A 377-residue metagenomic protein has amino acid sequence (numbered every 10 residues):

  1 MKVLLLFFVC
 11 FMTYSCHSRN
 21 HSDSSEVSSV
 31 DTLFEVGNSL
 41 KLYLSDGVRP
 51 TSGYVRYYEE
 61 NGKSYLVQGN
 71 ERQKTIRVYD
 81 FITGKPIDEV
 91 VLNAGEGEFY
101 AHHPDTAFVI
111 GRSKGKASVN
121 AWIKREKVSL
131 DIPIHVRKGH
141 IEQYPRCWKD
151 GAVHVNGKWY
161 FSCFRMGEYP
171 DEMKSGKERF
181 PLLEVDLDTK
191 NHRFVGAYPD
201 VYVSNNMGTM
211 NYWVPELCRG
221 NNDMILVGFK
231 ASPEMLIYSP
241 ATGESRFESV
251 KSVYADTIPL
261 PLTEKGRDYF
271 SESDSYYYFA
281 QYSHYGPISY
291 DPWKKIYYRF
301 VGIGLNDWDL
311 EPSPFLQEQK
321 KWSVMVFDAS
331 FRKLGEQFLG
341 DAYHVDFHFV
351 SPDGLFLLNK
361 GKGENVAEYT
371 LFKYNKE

Functional and structural regions predicted by a protein language model:
S25-S52, R332-Q337: A short helix->beta-strand "capping" segment at the edge of beta-propeller domains
L42-I76, G286-W308: Beta-strand-rich domains and repeat architectures in extracellular enzymes and scaffolds, especially beta-propellers
T51-E60, F99-H103, R146-N156, Y212-N221 (+2 more regions): Structural signature of eukaryotic scaffold interfaces centered on beta-propeller domains
K85-G115, D131-Y144, N205, F338-V345: Blade-loop segments of beta-propeller domains
K116-A117, W122-N156, F161-M173: Asp-box/WD-like beta-propeller blade repeats and closely related beta-sheet repeat scaffolds
K124, K174-T189, S313-R332, Y369-K376: Beta-propeller blade signature
S162-E178, R299-Q319, V366-Y369: Short, conserved, GDST-rich strand-edge loop motifs in beta-rich repeat architectures
K251-G266, R332-S351: Conserved blade-ending motifs and adjacent loop-strand segments that build the rim/top face of beta-propeller domains
